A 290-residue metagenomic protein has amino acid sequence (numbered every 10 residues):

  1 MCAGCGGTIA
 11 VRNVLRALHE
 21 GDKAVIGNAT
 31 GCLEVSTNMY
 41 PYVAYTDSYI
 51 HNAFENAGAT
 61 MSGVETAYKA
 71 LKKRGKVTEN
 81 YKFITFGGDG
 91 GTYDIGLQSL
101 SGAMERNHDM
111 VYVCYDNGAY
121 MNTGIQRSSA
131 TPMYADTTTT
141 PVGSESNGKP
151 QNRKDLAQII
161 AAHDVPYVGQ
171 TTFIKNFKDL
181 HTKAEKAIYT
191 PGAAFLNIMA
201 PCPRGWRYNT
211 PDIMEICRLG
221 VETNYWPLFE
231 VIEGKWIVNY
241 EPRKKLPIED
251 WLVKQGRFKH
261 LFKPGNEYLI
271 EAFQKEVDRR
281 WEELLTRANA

Functional and structural regions predicted by a protein language model:
M1-Y112, I125-A135: Cofactor-binding active-site loop characterized by glycine-rich and histidine/acidic residues
G4-T8, F54-G58, P150, K154 (+4 more regions): Electropositive phosphate-/nucleotide-binding environments in soluble metabolic enzymes
A29-G31, I198-P201: Short, well-ordered beta-to-alpha junction loops that form the rim of enzyme active sites and present histidine/acidic
E34, N117-N122, P203-G205: Short gly/pro/ser/thr-enriched loop/turn and capping motifs at secondary-structure boundaries
T78-E79, S128-T190: Conserved thiamine diphosphate
C114, V168-T171, F195-M199: Short, conserved beta-strand edge motifs with alternating hydrophobic and charged residues
P191-F195, W226: Active-site lining segments that contact anionic ligands and/or coordinate catalytic metals
A200-A290: Flexible, low-complexity linker and terminal segments
